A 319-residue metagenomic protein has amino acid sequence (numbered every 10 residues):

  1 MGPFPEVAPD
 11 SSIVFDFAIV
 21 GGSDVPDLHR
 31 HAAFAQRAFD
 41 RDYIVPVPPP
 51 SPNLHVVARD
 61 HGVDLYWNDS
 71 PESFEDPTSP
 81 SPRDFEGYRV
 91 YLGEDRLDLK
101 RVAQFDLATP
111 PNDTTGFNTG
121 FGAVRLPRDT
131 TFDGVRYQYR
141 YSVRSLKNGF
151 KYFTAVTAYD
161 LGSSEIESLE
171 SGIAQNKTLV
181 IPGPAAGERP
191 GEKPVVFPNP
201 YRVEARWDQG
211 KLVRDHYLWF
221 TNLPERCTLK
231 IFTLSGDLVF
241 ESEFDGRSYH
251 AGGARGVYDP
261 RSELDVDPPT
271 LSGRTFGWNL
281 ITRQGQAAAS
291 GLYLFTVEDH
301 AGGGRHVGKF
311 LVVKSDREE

Functional and structural regions predicted by a protein language model:
M1-E6, N112-K151, V257-A289: Signal that preferentially marks extracellular ectodomain short beta-strand elements of beta-sandwich modules
E6-V20: Short Pro-Gly-centered flexible turn/kink motifs
I13, F150-T154, A289-Y293: Exposed beta-strand face motif in extracellular beta-rich ectodomains
P26-D84, S164-D208: Pro/Thr/Ser/Gly-rich low-complexity, intrinsically disordered linker/stalk tracts
S73-T109: Extracellular low-complexity, O-glycosylation-prone stalks/linkers
E86, Y91, V143-E165: Beta-strand-rich modules
Y159-S168, D299-H306: Short acidic/polar inter-strand loop motif in beta-rich domains
A186-E319: Short loop/turn motifs at secondary-structure boundaries
